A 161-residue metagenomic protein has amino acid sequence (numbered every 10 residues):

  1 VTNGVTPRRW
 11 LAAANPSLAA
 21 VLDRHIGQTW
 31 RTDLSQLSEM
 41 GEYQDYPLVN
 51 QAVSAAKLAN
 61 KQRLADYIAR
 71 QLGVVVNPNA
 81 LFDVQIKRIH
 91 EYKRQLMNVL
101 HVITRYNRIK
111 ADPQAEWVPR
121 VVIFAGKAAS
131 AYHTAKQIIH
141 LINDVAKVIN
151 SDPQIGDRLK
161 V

Functional and structural regions predicted by a protein language model:
T2-V161: Catalytic cores of carbohydrate-active enzymes across secretory and cytosolic contexts
